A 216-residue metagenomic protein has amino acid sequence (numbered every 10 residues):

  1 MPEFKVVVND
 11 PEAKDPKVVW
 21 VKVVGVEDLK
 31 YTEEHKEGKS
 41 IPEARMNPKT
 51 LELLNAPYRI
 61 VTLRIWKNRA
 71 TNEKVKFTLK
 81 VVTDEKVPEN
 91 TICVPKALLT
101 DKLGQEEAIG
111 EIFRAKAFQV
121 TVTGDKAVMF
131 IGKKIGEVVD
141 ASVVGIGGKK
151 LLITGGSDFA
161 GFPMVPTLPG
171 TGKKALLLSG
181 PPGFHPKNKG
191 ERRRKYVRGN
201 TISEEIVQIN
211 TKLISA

Functional and structural regions predicted by a protein language model:
M1-E37, K74-L79: Eukaryote-biased recognition of intrinsically disordered, low-complexity regulatory segments
P2-V7, F118-T123, M129-K133, D140-A216: Basic, glycine/proline-rich low-complexity segments that contact nucleic acids
V6-V8, Y58-E73, A108-I112, E137-V144: Short conserved beta-strand and strand-loop elements enriched in small hydrophobics with frequent Asp/Gly
K17-W20, Q105, P163-P166: Short acidic, glycine/serine/threonine-rich loops at helix termini
V23-R64, K80-E107, G124, V128-I135 (+1 more regions): Short beta-strand-centered segments at strand-helix junctions
L63, E106-A115, V207-L213: Generic detector of short, aliphatic-rich beta-strand segments that form the cores of beta-sheets in diverse domain
V75-D84, K149-G155: Short beta-strand-centered aromatic/proline hotspots
F77, E106-Q119, T123, A141: RNA-contacting regions in translation and RNA-metabolism proteins, encompassing KH/S1 modules where present
